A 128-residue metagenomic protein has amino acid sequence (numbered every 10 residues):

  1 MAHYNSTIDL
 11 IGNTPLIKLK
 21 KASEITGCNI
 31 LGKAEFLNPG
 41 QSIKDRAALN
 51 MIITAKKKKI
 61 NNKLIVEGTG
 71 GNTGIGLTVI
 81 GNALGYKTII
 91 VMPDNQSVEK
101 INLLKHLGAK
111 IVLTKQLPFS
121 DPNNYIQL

Functional and structural regions predicted by a protein language model:
M1-L128: PLP-dependent amino-acid enzyme catalytic core
